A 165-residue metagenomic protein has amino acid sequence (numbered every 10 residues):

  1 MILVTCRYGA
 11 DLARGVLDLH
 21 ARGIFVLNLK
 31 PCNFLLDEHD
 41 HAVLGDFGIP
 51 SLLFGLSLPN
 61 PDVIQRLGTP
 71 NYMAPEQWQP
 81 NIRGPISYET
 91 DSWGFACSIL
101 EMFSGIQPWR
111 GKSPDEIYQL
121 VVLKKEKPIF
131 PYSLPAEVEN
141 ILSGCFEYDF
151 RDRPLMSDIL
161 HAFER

Functional and structural regions predicted by a protein language model:
Y8-G9: Activation segment signature within eukaryotic-like protein kinase domains
H20-L36: Catalytic-loop of the protein kinase fold
D37-P70: Activation segment/activation loop of eukaryotic-type protein kinase catalytic domains
D91: Conserved catalytic-loop aspartate of Hanks-type protein kinases
S104-P108: Structural helix C-cap motif within protein kinase domains
S133-F146: Conserved C-terminal C-lobe helix
F146-D158: A conserved short helix/loop substructure at the end of the activation segment of eukaryotic-like protein kinase domains
